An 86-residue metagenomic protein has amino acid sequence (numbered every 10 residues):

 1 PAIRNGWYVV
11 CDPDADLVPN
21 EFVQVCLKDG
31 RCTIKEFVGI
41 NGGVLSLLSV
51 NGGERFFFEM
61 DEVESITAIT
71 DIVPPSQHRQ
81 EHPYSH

Functional and structural regions predicted by a protein language model:
P1-H86: Acidic/glycine-rich C-terminal interaction modules and beta/coil loop segments that lie outside canonical DNA-binding
